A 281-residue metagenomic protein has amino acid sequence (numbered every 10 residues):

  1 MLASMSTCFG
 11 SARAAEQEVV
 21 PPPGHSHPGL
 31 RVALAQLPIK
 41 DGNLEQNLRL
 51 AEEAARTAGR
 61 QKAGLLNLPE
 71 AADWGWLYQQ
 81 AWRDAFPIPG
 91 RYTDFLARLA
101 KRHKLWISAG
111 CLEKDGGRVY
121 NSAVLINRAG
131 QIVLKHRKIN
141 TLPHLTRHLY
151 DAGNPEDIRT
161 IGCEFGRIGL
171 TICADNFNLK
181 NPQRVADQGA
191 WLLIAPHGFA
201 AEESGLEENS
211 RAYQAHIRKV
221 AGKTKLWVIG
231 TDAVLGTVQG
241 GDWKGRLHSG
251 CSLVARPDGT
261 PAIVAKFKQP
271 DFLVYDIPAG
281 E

Functional and structural regions predicted by a protein language model:
M1-R13: N-terminal export signals
R13-P23: A short, compositionally biased domain-edge/stem linker segment
H25-I39: Short beta-strand segments enriched in small/hydrophobic residues
A35-L37, P69-A71, G110-L112, I172-C173 (+2 more regions): Active-site-proximal beta-strand/loop segments in catalytic clefts of secreted hydrolases
L44, R49-R128, K135, F199-W227: Cys-nucleophile CN-hydrolase/nitrilase-fold catalytic domain and related Cys-dependent amidase chemistry that acts on
I88, K114-L192, P196, A201-K219 (+2 more regions): Active-site catalytic loop in hydrolytic enzyme cores
I88-I107, F177-F272: CN hydrolase (nitrilase-like) catalytic-core segments centered on the catalytic cysteine and neighboring Lys/Glu
